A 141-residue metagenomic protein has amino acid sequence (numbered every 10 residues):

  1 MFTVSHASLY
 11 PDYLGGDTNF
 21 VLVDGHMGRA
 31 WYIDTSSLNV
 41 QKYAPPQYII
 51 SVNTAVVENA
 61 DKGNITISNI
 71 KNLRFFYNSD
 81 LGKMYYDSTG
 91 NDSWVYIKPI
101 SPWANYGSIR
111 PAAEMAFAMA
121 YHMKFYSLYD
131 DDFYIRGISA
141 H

Functional and structural regions predicted by a protein language model:
F2-V4: N-terminal signal peptide c-region/cleavage motif recognized by signal peptidases
H6-K71, N78-H141: N-terminal secretory-pathway/extracellular module detecting exported/lumenal segments and adjacent signal-anchor/first
